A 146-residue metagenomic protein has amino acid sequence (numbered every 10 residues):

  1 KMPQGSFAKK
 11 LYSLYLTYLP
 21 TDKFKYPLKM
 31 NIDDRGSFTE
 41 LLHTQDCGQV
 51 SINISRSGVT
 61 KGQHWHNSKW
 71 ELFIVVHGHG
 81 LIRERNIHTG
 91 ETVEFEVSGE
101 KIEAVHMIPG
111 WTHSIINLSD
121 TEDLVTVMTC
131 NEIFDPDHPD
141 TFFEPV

Functional and structural regions predicted by a protein language model:
K1-S37, T141-E144: C-terminal substrate-binding subdomain of Rossmann-fold SDR/epimerase-dehydratase oxidoreductases
F24-Q63: A short glycine-rich, His/Asp/Glu-containing loop-to-beta-strand
F38, G62-H64, I82-E84, A104-M107 (+1 more regions): Short beta-strand His + acidic residue motifs that chelate non-heme Fe in jelly-roll/DSBH and cupin folds
C47, V59-L72, G99-K101: A short beta-loop-beta micro-motif enriched in histidine and acidic residues
S68-N86: Glycine- and acidic-residue-biased ligand/ion/polar-headgroup-sensing regions
N86-W111: Short acidic-glycine-tyrosine-enriched beta hairpin
T89, L118-V146: Double-stranded beta-helix
